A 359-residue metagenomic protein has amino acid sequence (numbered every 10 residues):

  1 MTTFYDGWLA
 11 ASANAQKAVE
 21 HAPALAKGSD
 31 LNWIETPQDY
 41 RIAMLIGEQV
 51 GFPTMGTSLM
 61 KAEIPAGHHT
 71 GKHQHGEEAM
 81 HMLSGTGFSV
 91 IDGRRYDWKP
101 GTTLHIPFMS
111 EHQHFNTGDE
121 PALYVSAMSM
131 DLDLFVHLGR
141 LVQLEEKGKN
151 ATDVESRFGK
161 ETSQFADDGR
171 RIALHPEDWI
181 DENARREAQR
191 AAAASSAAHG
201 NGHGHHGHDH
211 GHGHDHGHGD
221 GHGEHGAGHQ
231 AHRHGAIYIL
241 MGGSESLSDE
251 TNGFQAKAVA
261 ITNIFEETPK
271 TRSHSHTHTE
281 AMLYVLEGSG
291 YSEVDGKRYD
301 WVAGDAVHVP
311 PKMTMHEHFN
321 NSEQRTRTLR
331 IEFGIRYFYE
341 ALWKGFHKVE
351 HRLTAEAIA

Functional and structural regions predicted by a protein language model:
M1-M55, G139-K257, W343-H347, R352-A359: A short, N-terminal "cap"/entry segment at the start of jelly-roll beta-barrel domains of the cupin/DSBH fold
R41-E48, S58-Q74, M241-S248, A260-T277 (+1 more regions): Conserved short histidine dyad/triad with adjacent acidic residue
T57, I64, A79, L83 (+10 more regions): Short, structured motif recognition centered on aromatic/hydrophobic residues
P65, I91, W98-G118, A127-M130 (+3 more regions): Conserved metal-binding segment of the jelly-roll/cupin
H68-P100, S110, S275-A303, T314: A short beta-strand-loop-beta hairpin characteristic of the jelly-roll/cupin
W98-E161, F338-E340: Hydrophobic, ordered structural segments
Q230-Y291, D295-A306, H318: Structured core of small recognition/catalytic domains
A281-Y284, K297, W301-N321, T326-I358: C-terminal functional regions that serve as terminal interaction/effector modules
